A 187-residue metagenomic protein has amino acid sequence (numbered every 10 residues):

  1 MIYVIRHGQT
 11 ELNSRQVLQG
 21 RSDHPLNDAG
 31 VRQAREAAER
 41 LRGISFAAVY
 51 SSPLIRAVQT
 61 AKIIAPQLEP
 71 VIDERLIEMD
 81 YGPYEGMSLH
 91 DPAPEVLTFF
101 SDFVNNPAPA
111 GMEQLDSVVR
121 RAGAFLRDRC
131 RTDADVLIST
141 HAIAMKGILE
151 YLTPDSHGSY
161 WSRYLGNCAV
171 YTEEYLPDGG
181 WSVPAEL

Functional and structural regions predicted by a protein language model:
I2-Y3, T132-I143: Generic beta-sheet signal
Y3, V71-D73, P184: General small-molecule cofactor/ligand-binding pocket signal
V4-T60, A108-A122: Loop-to-helix element that buttresses phosphate recognition and phosphoryl-transfer chemistry
S14-V17, P94-P107: Short, basic/glycine-rich phosphate-binding loops at helix/coil junctions that contact nucleotide phosphates
E36-L97: Phosphate-coordination/substrate-recognition cap region in phosphate-metabolizing enzymes
R42-S45, R129-D135: Glycine-rich phosphate-binding loop signature in dinucleotide/nucleotide-binding domains
I63, G147-Y151: Active-site signature of alpha/beta-hydrolase-fold catalytic machinery across serine- and Asp/Cys-nucleophile hydrolases
S156-S182: Domain-level recognition of soluble alpha/beta enzyme cores, biased toward histidine phosphatases/phosphomutases
